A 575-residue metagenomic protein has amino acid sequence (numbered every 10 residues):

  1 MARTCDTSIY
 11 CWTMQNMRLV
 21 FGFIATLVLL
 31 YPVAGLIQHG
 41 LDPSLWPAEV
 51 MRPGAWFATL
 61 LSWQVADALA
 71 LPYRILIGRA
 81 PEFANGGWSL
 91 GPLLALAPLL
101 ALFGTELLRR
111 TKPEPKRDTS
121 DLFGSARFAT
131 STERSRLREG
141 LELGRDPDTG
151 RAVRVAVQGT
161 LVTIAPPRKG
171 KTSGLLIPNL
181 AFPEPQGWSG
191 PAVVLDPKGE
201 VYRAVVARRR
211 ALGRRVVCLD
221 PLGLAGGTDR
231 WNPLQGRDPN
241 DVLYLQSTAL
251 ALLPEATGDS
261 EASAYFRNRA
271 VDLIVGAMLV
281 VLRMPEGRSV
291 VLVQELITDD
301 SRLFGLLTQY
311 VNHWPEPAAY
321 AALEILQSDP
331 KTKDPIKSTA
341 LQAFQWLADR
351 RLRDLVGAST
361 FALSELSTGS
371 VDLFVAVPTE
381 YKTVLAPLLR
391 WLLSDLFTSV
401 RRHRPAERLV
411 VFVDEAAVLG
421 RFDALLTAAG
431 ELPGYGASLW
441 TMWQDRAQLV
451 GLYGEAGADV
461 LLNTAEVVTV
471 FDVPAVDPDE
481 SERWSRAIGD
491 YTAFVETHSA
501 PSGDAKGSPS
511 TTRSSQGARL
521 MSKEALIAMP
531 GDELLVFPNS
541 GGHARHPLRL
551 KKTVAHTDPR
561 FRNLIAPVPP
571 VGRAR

Functional and structural regions predicted by a protein language model:
R3-K169, S173-A181, Q186-W188, V536: Basic- and hydrophobic-enriched, low-structure N-terminal and domain-boundary segments that flank ATP-binding catalytic
C11, L45, A55, S62 (+7 more regions): Residues in intrinsically disordered, low-complexity segments of regulatory proteins
A25, P81, R127, L143 (+7 more regions): Polar low-complexity intrinsically disordered regions enriched in Ser/Thr and small residues
G35-Q38, P115-R117, D148, A152-A437 (+2 more regions): P-loop NTPase motor domains
R52, S62-L71, A80, D241 (+4 more regions): Short, solvent-exposed helix-helix connector turns and helix-capping sites enriched in acidic/polar residues
L90-G91, A95, L108, F128 (+8 more regions): Intrinsically disordered, low-complexity, compositionally biased regions/tails
A429-L535: Conserved ATP-driven motor cores of ASCE-family P-loop NTPases powering translocation/secretion/packaging/pilus
